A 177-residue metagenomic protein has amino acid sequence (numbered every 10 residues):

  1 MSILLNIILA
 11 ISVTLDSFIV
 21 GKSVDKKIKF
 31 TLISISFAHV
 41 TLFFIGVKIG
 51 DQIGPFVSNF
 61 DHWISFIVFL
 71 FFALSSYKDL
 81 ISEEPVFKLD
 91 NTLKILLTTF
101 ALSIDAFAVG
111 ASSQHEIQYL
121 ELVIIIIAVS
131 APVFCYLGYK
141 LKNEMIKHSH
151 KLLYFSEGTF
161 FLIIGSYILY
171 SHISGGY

Functional and structural regions predicted by a protein language model:
M1-L15, N59-V68, L120-V133: Structural signature of hydrophobic alpha-helical transmembrane segments
N6-K26, E83, K94-I117: Generic transmembrane alpha-helix signature in multi-pass membrane proteins, especially transporters/channels
S12, F43, V47, V68-K78 (+3 more regions): Alpha-helical transmembrane segments of multi-pass membrane proteins
S17-K29, A73-V86, C135-H150: C-terminal ends of transmembrane helices
K27-A38, K88-L96, H150-T159: Cytoplasmic-side transmembrane-helix entry/capping segments in multi-pass membrane proteins
I28-P55, E116-H148: A small-residue-rich subset of transmembrane alpha-helices
F44-D51, I104-H115, L162-Y177: Hydrophobic alpha-helical transmembrane segments in multi-pass integral membrane proteins
P55-S82, S149-Y177: Selective transmembrane alpha-helices of multi-pass membrane proteins
